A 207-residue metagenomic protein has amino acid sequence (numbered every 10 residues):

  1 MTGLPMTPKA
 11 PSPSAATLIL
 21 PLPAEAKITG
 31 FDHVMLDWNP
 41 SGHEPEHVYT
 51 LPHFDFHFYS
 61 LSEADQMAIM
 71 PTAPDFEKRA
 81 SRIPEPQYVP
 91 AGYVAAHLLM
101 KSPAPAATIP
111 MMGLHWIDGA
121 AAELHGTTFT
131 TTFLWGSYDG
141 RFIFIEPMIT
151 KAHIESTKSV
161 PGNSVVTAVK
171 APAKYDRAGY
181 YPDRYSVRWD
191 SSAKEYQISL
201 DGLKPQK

Functional and structural regions predicted by a protein language model:
M1-F54, S60-K207: Metal-centered catalytic cores of metalloenzymes
